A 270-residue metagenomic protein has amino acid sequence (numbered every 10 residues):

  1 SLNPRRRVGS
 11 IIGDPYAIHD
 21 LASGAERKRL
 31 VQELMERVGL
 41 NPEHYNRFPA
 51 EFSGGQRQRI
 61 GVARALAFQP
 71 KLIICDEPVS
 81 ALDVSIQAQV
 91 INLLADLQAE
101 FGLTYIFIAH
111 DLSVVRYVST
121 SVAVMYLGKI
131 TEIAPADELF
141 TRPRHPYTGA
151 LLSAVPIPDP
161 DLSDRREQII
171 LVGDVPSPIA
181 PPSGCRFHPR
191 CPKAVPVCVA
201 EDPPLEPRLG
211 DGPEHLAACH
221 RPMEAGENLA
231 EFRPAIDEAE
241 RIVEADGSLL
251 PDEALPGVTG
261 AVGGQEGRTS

Functional and structural regions predicted by a protein language model:
P4-I18: Q-loop/switch helix immediately C-terminal to the Walker
I12, V62, I86, V90: Hydrophobic anchor residue at the start of the ABC signature
E26-E43, L152-S153: Conserved ABC ATPase "signature" region
F48-F52, Q56: Conserved ABC ATPase signature
A67-K71: A short, proline-enriched helix->beta-strand linker immediately N-terminal to the Walker B motif in ABC-type P-loop
P78, L82, I86-D164: P-loop NTP-binding/switch modules centered on Walker-like glycine-rich loops
P135-L249, V258: Short catalytic/signature loops enriched in Gly
